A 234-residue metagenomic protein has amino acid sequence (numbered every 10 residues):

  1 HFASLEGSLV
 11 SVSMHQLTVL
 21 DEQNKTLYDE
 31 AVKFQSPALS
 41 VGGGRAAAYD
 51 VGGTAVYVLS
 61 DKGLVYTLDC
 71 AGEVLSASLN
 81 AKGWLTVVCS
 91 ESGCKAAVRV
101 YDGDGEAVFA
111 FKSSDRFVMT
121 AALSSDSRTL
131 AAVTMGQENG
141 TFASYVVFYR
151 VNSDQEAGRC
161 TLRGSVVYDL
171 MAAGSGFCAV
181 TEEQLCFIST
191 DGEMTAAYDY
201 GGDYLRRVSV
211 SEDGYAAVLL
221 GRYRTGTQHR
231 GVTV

Functional and structural regions predicted by a protein language model:
H1, Q23-F34, K62-D69, E106-K112 (+2 more regions): A short beta-strand motif characteristic of beta-propeller blades
H1-G52: N-terminal "mature head" segments of proteins
H1-S4, V32-G44, G72-A81, D115-S125 (+2 more regions): Repeated scaffold domains used in trafficking and secretory/extracellular systems, primarily beta-propellers
S8-L9, A46, W84-T86, S127-A131 (+2 more regions): Hydrophobic beta-strand positions that form the internal "hydrophobic ladder" of WD40/Gbeta-like beta-propeller blades
V12, Y49, V87-C89, A132-V133 (+2 more regions): Residue-level marker for isolated small/hydroxyl-bearing positions within beta-strands of beta-sheet-rich domains
Q16-T18, T54-V58, G93-R99, E138-F148 (+2 more regions): Structural motif
V65-L85, C89, C94-A96, D104-T120: Asp-box/WD-like beta-propeller blade repeats and closely related beta-sheet repeat scaffolds
G192-V234: Intrinsically disordered, low-complexity segments enriched in Gly and acidic/Ser/Thr residues that form flexible
